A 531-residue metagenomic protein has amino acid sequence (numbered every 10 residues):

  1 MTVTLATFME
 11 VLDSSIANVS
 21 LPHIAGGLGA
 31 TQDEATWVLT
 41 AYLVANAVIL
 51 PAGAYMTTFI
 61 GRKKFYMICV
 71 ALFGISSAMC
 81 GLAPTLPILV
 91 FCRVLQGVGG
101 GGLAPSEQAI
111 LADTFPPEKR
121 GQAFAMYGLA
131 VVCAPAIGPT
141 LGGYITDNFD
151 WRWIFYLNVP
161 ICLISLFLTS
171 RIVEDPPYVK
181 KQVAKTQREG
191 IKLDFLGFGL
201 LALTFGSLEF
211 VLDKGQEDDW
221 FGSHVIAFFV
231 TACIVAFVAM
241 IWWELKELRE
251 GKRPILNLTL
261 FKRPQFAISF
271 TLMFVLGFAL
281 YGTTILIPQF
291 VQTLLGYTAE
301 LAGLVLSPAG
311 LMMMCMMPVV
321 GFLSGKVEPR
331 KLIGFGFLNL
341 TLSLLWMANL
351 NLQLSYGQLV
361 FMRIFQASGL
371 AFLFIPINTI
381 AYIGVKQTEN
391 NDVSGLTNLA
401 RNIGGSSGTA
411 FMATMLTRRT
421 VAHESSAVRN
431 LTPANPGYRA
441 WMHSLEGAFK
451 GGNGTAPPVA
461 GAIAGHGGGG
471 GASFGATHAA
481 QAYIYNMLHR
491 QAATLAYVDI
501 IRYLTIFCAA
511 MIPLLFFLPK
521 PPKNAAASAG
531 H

Functional and structural regions predicted by a protein language model:
M1-I60, Y66, P87-L89, D150 (+6 more regions): Transmembrane core module of solute transporters
E10, L39-Y42, N46, F73 (+10 more regions): Structural signature of transmembrane alpha-helices in multi-pass secondary transporters
V11, S15, G81, G97-P105 (+4 more regions): Small-residue-rich segments within alpha-helical transmembrane domains of MFS-like 12-TM solute carriers
E34, I403-A510, L514-F517, A529-H531: Hydrophobic transmembrane architecture of multi-pass small-molecule transporters
L50-F198, K214, S223: Helix-loop-helix hairpins in multi-pass membrane proteins, especially solute transporters
L72-L82, G99, I161-L168, V235-A239 (+4 more regions): Transmembrane-helix signature of multi-pass solute transporters
F124, C133-P139, G143, T283 (+1 more regions): Small-residue-rich alpha-helical segments with characteristic i,i+4
P160-V179, T204-K214, A232-E247, L514-P519: C-terminal membrane-cytosol helix-exit motif in multi-pass small-molecule transporters
